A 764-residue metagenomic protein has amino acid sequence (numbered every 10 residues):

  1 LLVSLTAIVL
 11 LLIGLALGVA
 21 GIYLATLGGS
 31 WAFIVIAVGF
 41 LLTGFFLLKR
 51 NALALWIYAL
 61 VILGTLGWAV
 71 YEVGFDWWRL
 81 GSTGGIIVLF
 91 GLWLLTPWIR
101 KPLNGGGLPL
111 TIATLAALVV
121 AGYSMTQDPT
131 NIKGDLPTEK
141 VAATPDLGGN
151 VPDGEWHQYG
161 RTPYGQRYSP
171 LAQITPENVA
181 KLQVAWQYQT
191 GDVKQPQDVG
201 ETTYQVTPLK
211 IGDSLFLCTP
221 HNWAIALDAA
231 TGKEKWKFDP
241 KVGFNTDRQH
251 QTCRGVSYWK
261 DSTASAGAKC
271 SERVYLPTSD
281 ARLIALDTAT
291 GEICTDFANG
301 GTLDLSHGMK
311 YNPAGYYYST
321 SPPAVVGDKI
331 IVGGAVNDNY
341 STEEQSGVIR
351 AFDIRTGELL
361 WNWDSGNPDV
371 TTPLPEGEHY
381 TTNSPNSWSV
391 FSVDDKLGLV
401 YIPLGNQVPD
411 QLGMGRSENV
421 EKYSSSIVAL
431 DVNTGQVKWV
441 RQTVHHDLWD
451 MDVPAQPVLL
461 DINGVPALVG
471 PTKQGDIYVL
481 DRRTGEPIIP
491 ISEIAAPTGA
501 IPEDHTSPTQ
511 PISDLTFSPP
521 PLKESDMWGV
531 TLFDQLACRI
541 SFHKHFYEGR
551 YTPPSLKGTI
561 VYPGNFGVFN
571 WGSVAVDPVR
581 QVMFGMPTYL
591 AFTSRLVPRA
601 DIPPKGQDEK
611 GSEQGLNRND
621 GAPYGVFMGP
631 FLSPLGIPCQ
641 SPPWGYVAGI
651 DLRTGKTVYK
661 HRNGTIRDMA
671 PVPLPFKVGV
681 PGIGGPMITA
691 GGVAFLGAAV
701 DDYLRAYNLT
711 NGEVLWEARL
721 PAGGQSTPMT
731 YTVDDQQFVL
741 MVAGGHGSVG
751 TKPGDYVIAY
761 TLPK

Functional and structural regions predicted by a protein language model:
L1-L136: Topology signature of small-to-medium multi-pass alpha-helical membrane proteins
V88-W98, L108-P129, A229-E234, R254-Y258 (+4 more regions): Hydrophobic or amphipathic alpha-helical targeting/insertion segments
I132-Q187, S365-V370, T531-S555, N617 (+1 more regions): Blade/loop signatures of beta-propeller domains
W156-Y159, G200-H221, R248-R282, G315-S341 (+12 more regions): Repeat-blade elements of multi-bladed beta-propeller folds
P163-S169, D192-D198, I225, D410-Q411 (+1 more regions): Short, solvent-exposed loop/turn elements at domain surfaces
Q166-N178, K194-Y204, E376-G377: Short, polar loop/linker segments at the starts of domains and inter-domain junctions
A180-V193, A224-T246, K260-A264, L283-A314 (+11 more regions): Extracytoplasmic/lumenal domain signature
Q510-F592, A600-D601, G615, D620 (+2 more regions): Long, low-complexity segments enriched in small/aliphatic residues
